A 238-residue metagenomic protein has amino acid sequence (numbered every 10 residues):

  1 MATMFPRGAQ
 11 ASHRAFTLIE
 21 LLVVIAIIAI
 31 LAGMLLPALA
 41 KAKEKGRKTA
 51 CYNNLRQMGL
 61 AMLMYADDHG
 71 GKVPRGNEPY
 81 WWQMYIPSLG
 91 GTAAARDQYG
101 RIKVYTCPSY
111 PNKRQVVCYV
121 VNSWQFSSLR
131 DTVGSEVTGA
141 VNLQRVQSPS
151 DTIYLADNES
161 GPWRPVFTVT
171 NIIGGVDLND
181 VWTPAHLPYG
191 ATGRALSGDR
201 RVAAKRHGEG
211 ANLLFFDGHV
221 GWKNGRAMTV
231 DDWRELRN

Functional and structural regions predicted by a protein language model:
M1, V24, R47-T49, A61: Short amphipathic alpha-helical "recognition" segments used for binding
M1-A11: N-terminal secretory signal peptides that target proteins for export/translocation
P6-R7, L39, L143: Hydrophobic transmembrane signal anchors and adjacent membrane-proximal interface regions, especially in viral
A9-S12, K43, R47, W124 (+1 more regions): Residue-level detector of intrinsically disordered/flexible regions characterized by low predicted structural confidence
S12-K43: N-terminal single-pass transmembrane signal-anchor helix
M34, K43-N54: Juxtamembrane interface helices immediately C-terminal to a transmembrane segment
T49-N238: Short, well-structured segments within or immediately adjacent to enzyme catalytic domains that line ligand-binding
